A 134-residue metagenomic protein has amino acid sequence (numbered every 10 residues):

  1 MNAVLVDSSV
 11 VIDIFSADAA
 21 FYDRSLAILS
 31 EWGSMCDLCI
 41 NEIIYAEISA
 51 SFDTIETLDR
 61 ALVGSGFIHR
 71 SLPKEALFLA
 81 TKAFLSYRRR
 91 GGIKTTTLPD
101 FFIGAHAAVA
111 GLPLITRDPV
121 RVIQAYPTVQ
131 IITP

Functional and structural regions predicted by a protein language model:
M1-I40, A50-R60, I132: Short, well-structured N-terminal submotif of metal-dependent ribonuclease cores
A3, S30, G104-P134: Acidic, PIN/NYN-like endoribonuclease modules and their adjacent C-terminal/linker elements
S8, E42, P99-F101, P119: Conserved glycosyltransferase catalytic-site signature
V11, Y45-I48, V122: A generic structural signal for short hydrophobic patches within well-formed alpha-helices
I14-D18, E47, R90-K94: Short, flexible loop segments at the rims of nucleotide/cofactor-binding pockets, characterized by
Y22, Y45, I55-L58, L77 (+2 more regions): A general structural signal for well-ordered alpha-helical segments in protein cores
D53-E75: Active-site-proximal, substrate-binding regions of enzyme catalytic domains and RNA-binding/basic surfaces
I68-P113, R117: Active-site neighborhoods of divalent-metal-dependent phosphate/nucleic-acid chemistry enzymes
